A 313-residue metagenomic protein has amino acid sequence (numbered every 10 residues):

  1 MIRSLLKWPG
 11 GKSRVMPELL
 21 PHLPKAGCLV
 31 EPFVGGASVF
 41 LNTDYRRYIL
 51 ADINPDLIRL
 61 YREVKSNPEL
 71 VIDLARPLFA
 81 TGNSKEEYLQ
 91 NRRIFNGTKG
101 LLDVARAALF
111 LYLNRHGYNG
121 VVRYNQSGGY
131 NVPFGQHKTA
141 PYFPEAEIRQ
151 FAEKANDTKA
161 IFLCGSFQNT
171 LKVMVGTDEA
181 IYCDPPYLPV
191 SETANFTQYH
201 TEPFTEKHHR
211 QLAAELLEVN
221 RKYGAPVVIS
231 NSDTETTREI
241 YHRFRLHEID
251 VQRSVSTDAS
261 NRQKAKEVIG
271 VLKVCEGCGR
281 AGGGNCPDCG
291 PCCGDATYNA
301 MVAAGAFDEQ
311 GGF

Functional and structural regions predicted by a protein language model:
M1-R14, H22-K25, P68-Y182, P186-F196 (+2 more regions): SAM-dependent nucleic-acid methyltransferase catalytic core
H22-A80: Conserved S-adenosyl-L-methionine
F33-S38, E147-I148, N231-E235: Short, polar loop motifs at secondary-structure junctions
H209-Q252: Conserved Class I SAM-dependent methyltransferase catalytic core
R245-V274: Class I S-adenosyl-L-methionine
I269, N285-D288: The −1 position to Zn-ligating cysteines in a subset of zinc-ribbon hairpins
G279-N285, C293-A296: Cys/His-rich microdomains that often coordinate metals
